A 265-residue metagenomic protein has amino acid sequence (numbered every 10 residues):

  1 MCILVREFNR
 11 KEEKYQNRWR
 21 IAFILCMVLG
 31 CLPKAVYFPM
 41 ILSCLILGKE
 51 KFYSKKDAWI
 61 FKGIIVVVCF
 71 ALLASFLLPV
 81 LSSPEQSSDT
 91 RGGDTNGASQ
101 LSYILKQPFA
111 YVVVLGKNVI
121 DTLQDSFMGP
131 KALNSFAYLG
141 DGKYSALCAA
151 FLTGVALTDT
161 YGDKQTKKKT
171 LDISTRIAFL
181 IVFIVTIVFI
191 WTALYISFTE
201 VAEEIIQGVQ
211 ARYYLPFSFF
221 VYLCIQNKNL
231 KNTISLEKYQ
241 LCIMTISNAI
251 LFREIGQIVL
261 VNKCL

Functional and structural regions predicted by a protein language model:
M1, E203-I225: Hydrophobic/aromatic-rich transmembrane helices and adjacent perimembrane loops
M1-R18: Membrane-interface transmembrane helices that cradle and orient dolichyl/undecaprenyl
Y15, F52-F61, L157-I184: Membrane-interface helix-loop-helix junctions at transmembrane boundaries of multi-pass membrane enzymes, predominantly
R18-A35, M40-I46: Membrane-interface alpha helices of multi-pass inner-membrane proteins
I21-M27, S54-L78, I177-V185, C242-I246: Hydrophobic alpha-helical membrane-interfacial segments at the cytosolic entry of transmembrane helices
A35-D163: Membrane-lumen/periplasm interface segments of specific transmembrane helices in polyprenyl phosphate-linked
L47, L72, P84, S235-L265: Transmembrane helical bundles and short interhelical boundary loops of multi-pass, membrane-embedded
F76-S83, T160-T166, I190-A202, R253-L265: Juxtamembrane "helix-exit" motif on the non-cytosolic side of transmembrane helices
